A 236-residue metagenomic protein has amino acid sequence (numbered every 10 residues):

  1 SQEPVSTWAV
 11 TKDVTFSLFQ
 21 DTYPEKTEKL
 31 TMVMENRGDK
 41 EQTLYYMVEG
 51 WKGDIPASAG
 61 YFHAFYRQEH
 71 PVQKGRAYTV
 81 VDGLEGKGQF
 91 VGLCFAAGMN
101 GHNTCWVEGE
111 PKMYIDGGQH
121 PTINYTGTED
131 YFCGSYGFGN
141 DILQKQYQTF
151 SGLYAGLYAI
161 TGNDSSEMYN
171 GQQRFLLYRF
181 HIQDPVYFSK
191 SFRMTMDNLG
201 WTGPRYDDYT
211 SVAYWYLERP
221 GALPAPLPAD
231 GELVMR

Functional and structural regions predicted by a protein language model:
S1-R236: Beta-strand-centric surfaces of beta-sandwich/beta-rich domains
